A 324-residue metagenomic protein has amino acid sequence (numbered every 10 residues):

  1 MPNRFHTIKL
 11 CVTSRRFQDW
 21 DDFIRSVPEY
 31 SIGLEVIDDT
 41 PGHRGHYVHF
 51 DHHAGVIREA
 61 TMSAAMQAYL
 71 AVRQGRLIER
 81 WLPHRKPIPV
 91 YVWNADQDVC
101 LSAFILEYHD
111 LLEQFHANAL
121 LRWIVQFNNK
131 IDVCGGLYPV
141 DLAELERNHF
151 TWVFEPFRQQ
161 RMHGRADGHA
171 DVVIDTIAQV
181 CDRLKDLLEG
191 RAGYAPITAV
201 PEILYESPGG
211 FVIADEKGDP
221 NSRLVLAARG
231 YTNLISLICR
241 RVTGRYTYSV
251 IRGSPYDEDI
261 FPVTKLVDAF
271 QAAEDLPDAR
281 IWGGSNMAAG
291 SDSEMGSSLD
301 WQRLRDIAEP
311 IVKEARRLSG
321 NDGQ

Functional and structural regions predicted by a protein language model:
M1-E59: Short, surface-exposed loop/strand segments
P2, D21-Y30, P41-H46, A178-Q324: Gly/His-enriched, cation/cofactor- and phosphate-binding structural elements
F5-C11, E29-L34, L82-N94, F211-D215: Short hydrophobic beta-strand segments
L34-E35, Y91, F104, S249-I251 (+1 more regions): Residues in well-ordered beta-strands of folded domains
D51, V90-V92, G283: Divalent metal-coordination and catalytic microenvironments
R58-T151: Active-site histidine-anchored catalytic micro-motif
I131-A195: Long, charge-rich alpha-helical interaction segments
